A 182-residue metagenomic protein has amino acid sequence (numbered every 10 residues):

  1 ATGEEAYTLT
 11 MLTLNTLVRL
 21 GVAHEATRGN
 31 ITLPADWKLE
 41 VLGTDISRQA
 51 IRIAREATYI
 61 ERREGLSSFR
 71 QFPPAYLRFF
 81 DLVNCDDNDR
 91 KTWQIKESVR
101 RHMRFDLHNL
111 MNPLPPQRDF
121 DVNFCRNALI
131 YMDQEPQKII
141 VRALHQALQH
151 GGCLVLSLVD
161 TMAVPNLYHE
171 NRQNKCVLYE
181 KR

Functional and structural regions predicted by a protein language model:
A1-G3, L42: Conserved class I S-adenosyl-L-methionine
M11-V18, E56, Q146: Short, well-ordered alpha-helices that flank and scaffold nucleotide-derived cofactor binding pockets
L17, M132-D133, L148-Q149: Helix-to-beta-strand junctions that scaffold the AdoMet/dcAdoMet cofactor pocket in Class I SAM-dependent enzymes
V18-F120, F124, A128, P136 (+1 more regions): Extended basic-aromatic, gly/pro-enriched interface segments that bind polyanionic ligands
K138-H150: A short glycine-rich, Lys/Arg-flanked "PGG" loop and its adjoining helix->strand segment in the class I
H150-L158: Conserved beta-strand signature within the Rossmann-like core of class I S-adenosyl-L-methionine
V164-R182: Core SAM-dependent methyltransferase catalytic element
